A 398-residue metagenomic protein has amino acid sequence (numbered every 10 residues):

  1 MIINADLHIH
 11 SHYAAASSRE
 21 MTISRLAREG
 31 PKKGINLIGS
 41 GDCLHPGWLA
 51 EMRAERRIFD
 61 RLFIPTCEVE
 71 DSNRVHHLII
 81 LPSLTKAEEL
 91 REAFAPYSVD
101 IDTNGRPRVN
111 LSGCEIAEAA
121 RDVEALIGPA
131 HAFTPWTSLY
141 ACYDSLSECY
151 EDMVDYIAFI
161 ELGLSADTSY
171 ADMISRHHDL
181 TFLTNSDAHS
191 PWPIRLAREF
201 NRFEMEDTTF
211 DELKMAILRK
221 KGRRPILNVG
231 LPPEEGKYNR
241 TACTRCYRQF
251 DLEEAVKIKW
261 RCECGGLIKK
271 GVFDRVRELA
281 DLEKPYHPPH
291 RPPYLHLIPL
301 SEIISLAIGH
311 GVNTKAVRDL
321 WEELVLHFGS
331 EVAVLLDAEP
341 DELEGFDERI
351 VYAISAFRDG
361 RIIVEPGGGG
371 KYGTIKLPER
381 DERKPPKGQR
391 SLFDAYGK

Functional and structural regions predicted by a protein language model:
M1, R28, P46, P65 (+2 more regions): C-terminal functional module detector
M1-N73, I362-I363, I375, E382-K387 (+1 more regions): An N-terminally biased module of ancient metal coordination in phosphate/nucleic-acid-related enzymes
I2, L44, L49-F159: Extended substrate/RNA-proximal surfaces in nucleic-acid metabolism proteins
H8, D42, I79, I127 (+4 more regions): Divalent metal-coordination and catalytic microenvironments
H8-H12, H131, H189: Histidine-centered divalent metal-coordination motifs
A15-S18, L49-A50, T137-Y143, W192-E204: Histidine/acidic-residue-rich catalytic or RNA/ligand-binding cores of hydrolases and nuclease-related proteins
D179-R195: Short acidic/histidine-rich active-site segments
